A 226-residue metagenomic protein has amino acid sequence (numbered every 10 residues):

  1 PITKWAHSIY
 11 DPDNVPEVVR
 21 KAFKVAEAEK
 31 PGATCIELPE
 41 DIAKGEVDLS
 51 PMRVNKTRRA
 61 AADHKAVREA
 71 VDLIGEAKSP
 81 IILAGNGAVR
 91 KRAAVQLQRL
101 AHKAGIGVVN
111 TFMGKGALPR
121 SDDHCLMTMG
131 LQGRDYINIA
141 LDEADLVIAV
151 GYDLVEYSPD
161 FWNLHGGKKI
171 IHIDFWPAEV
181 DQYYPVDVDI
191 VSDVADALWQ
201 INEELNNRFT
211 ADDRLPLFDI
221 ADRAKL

Functional and structural regions predicted by a protein language model:
W5, G75-I81: Short, surface-exposed connector motifs at secondary-structure boundaries
I9-A33, G151-L154, E203-L215: A charged, well-structured terminal subsegment
Y10, E37-P39, L83-G85, A149-G151 (+1 more regions): Short beta-strand segments
D13, L49, A77, G167-L226: Phosphate/pyrophosphate-binding active-site segments
K21, V25-E76, A221, K225: Conformationally flexible catalytic loops at phosphate/diphosphate-handling active centers
A22-F23, I36, I82, V108 (+3 more regions): Buried hydrophobic positions in well-ordered alpha/beta secondary-structure cores of metabolic enzymes
A43, G114-P119, V155-E156, P177-D181 (+2 more regions): Short gly/pro/ser/thr-enriched loop/turn and capping motifs at secondary-structure boundaries
N86-I171: Glycine-rich, anion-gripping cofactor-binding loops and their flanking helix/strand elements in enzyme active sites
